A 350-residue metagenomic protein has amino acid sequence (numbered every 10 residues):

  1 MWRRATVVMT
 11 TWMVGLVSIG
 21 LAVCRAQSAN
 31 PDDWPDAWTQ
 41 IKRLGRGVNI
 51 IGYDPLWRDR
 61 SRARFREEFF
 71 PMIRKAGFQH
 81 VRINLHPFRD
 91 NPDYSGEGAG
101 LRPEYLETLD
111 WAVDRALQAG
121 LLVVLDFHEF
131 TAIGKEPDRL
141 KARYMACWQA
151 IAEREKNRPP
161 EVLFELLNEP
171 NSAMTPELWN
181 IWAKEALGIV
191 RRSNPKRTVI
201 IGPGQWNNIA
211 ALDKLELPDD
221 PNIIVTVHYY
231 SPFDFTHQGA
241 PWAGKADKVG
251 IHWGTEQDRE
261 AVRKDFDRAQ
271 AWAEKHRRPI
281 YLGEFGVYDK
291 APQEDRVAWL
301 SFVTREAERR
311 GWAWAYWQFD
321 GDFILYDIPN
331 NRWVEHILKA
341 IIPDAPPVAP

Functional and structural regions predicted by a protein language model:
M1-A5: N-terminal secretory signal peptides that target proteins for export/translocation
V8-G20: Bacterial N-terminal signal peptides
A22-S28: Boundary at the C-terminal end of the N-terminal hydrophobic targeting segment
N30-T198, P203-A211, N222, F323 (+2 more regions): Active-site mouth of glycoside hydrolases
R74, F78-H86, E104-T108, V113 (+2 more regions): Well-ordered, non-transmembrane segments within structured domains
G100, K141-Y144, L215-D219, W242-G244 (+3 more regions): Short, hinge-like loop/turn segments at secondary-structure boundaries
M145-D258, R263-Y288, F302, R309-A315: Active-site region of glycoside hydrolase catalytic domains
P292-P350: Aromatic-rich peripheral "rim/lid" segments of glycoside hydrolase catalytic domains that contact and position glycan
